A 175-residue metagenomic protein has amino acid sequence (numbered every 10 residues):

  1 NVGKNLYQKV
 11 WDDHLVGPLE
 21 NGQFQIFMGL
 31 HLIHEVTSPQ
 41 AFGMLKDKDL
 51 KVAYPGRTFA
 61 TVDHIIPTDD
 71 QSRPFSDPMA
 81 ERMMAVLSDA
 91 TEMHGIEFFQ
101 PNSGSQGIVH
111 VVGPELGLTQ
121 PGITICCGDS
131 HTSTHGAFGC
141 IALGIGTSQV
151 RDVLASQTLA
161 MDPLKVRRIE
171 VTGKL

Functional and structural regions predicted by a protein language model:
N1-P55: N-terminal amphipathic, basic-rich helices that act as targeting or association modules
W11-V16, D47-V52, D89-E97, L143 (+2 more regions): Generic secondary-structure signature for well-ordered alpha-helical cores
V16-E20, K51-Y54, E115-Q120, T124-C126 (+3 more regions): Solvent-exposed alpha-helices and their adjacent loops that cap or buttress functional pockets in soluble metabolic
E20-H31, A60-S76, L164-I169: Glycine-/proline-rich flexible loop or hinge segments
G29-K48, S76-M79, A85, M161 (+1 more regions): Glycine-rich, acidic/polar active-site loops that bind/position phosphate-bearing ligands
T37-P39, D70-R73, H110-Q120, G136-C140 (+2 more regions): Short acidic, glycine/serine/threonine-rich loops at helix termini
L50-C126, S130: Anion-binding (especially nucleotide phosphate/pyrophosphate-binding) glycine-rich loop and adjoining beta-alpha core
H131-L175: Mobile "lid/hinge" segments at catalytic clefts and subdomain interfaces of large enzymes
